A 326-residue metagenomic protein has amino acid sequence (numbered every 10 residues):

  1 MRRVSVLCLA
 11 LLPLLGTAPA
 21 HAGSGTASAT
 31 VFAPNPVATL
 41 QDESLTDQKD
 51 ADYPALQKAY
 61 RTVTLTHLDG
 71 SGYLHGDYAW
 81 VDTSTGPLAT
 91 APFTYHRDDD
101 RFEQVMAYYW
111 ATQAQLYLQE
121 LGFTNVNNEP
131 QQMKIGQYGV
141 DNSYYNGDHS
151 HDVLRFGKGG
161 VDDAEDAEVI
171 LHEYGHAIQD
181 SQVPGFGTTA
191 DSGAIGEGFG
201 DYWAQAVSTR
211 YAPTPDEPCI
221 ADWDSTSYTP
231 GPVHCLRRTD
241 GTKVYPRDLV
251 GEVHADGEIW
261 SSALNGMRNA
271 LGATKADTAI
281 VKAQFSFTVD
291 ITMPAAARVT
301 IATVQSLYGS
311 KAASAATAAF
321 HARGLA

Functional and structural regions predicted by a protein language model:
M1-V4, G16-I170, A177-F199, Q205-A326: Zymogen propeptides/activation segments of proteases
L9-T17: Hydrophobic core
